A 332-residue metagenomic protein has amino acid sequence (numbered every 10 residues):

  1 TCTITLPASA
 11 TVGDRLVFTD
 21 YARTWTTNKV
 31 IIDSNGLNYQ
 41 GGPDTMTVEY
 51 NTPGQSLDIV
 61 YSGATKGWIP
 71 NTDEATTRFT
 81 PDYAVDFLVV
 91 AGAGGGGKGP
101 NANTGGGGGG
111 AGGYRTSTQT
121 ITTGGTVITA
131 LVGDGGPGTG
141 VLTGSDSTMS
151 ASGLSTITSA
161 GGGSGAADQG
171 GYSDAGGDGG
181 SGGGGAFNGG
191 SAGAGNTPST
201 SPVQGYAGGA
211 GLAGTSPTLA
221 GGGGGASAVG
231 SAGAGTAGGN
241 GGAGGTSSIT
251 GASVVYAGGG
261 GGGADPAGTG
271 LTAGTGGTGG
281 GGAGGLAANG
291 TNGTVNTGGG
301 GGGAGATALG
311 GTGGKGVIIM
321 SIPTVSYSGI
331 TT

Functional and structural regions predicted by a protein language model:
C2-P81, V325-T332: Acidic, glycine/polar-enriched metal-coordinating patches/loops that mediate binding to polyanionic ligands
P81-T332: Low-complexity, glycine/proline-biased repetitive segments and flexible coils/loops
